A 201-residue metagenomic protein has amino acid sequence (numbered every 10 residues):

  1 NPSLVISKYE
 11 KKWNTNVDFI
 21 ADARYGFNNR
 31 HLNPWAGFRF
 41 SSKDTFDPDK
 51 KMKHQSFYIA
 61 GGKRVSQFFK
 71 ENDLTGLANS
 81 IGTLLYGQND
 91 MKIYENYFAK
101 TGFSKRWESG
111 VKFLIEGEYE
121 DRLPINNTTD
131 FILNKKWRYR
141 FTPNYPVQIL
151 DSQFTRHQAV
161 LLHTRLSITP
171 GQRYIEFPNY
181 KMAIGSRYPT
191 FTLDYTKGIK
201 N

Functional and structural regions predicted by a protein language model:
N1, N14-N29, N33-F40, P178 (+1 more regions): Transmembrane beta-strand segments that form the barrel wall of outer-membrane beta-barrel proteins
N1, R64, F69-N201: Transmembrane beta-strand segments of outer-membrane beta-barrel domains in Gram-negative and organellar OMPs
V5-A36, N72-A99: Amphipathic repeat-derived elements
I6-K8, Y25, F40-D44, D49 (+3 more regions): Residue-level signature of outer-membrane beta-barrel architecture
Y9-V17, K43-Q55, S109-G110, R173-Y188: Short loop/turn motifs that connect adjacent beta-strands in outer-membrane beta-barrel proteins
V17-A21, A36, K50-I59, F113-I115 (+2 more regions): Transmembrane beta-strands of outer-membrane beta-barrel proteins
H31-N33, F38, K50-D73: Structural signature of Gram-negative outer-membrane beta-barrels, strongest in the C-terminal barrel of TonB-dependent
D44-G61, L133-P143: Long amphipathic alpha-helical scaffold regions
